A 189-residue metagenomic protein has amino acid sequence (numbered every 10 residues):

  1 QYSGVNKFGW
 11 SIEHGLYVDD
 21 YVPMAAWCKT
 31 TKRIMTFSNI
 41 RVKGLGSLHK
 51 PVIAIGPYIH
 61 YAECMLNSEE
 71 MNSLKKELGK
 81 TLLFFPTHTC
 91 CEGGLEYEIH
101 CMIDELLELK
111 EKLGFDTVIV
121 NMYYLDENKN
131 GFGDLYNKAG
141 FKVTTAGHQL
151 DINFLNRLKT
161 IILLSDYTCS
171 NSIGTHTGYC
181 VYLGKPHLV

Functional and structural regions predicted by a protein language model:
Q1-V18: N-terminal pre-catalytic "stem/leader" segment of glycosyltransferase-like enzymes
M24-G94: A nucleotide-sugar donor-handling region in carbohydrate enzymes
C28-I34, T117-V118, L164-T168: Short active-site oxyanion
T31, K50, F115, G184-P186: A short helix->loop->beta-strand "cap" motif at the edges of active sites that frequently abuts
M35-S38, F85-T87, N121-Y124, A146-G147 (+1 more regions): Short His-Asn-centered micro-motif
I53, I119, K142-A146: General small-molecule cofactor/ligand-binding pocket signal
E63-F132: Conserved catalytic-core segment of nucleotide-activated headgroup transferases in glycan assembly
E127-L183, H187: Donor nucleotide-activated moiety binding/catalytic core segment of transferases that use nucleotide-activated donors
